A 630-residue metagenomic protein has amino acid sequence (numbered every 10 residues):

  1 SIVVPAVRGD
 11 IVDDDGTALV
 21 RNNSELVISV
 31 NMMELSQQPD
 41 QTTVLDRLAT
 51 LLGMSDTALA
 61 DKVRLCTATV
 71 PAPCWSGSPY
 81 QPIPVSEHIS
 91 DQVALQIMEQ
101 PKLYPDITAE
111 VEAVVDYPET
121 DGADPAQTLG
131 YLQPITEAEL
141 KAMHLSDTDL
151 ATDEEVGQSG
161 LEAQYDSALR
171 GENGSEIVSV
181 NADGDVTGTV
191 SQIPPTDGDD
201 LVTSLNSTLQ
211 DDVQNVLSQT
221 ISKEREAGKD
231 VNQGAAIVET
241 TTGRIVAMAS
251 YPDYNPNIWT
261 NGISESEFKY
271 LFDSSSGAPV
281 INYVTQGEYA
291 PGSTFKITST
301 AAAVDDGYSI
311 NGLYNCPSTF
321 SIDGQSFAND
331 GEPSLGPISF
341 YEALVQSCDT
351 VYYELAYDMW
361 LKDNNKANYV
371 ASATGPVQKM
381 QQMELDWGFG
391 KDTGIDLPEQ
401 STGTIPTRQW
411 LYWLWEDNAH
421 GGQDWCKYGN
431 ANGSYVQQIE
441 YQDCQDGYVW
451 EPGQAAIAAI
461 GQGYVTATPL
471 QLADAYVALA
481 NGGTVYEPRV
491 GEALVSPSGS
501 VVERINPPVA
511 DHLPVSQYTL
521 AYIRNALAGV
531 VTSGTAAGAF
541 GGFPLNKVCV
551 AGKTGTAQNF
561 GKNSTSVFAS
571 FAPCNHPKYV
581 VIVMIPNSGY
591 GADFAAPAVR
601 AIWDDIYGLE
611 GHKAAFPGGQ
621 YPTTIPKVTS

Functional and structural regions predicted by a protein language model:
S1-I193, E226-G234, A356, D363 (+3 more regions): Membrane-proximal periplasmic segments of bacterial cell-envelope enzymes, especially penicillin-binding proteins
D40, L205, A467, V515 (+1 more regions): Short alpha-helix boundary/capping segments
T42-D46, T50, E87, L95 (+21 more regions): Solvent-exposed, polar/charged alpha-helical surfaces in well-ordered, non-transmembrane soluble domains, broadly
V180-Q192, Q233-S293, T298-V583, T629-S630: Beta-lactam-recognizing serine transpeptidase/beta-lactamase-like catalytic domain environment
V186-G234: Conserved, well-ordered alpha-helix/loop/beta-strand core segments that scaffold catalytic motifs
T196, I585-S588: Ligand-site clamp/hinge motif
S500-P508, R600-S630: Short, gly/Ser/Thr-rich active-site loops of penicillin-recognizing serine hydrolases
